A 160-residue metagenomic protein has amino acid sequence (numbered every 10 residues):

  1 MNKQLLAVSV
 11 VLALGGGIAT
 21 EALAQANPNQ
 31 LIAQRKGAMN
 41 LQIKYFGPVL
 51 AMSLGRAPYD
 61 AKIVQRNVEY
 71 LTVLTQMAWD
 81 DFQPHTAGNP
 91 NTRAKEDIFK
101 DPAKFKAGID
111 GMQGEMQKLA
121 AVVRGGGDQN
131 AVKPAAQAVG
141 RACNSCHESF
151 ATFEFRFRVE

Functional and structural regions predicted by a protein language model:
M1-S9: Bacterial N-terminal signal peptides that target proteins for export
S9-G17: Bacterial N-terminal signal peptides
L14, P28-N29: Helix-centric, low-specificity signal for extended rod-like, repetitive segments
I18-A24: Sec/Tat signal peptide C-region and signal peptidase I cleavage site
N29-A61, E69-E160: Sequence context surrounding c-type heme c attachment/ligation sites in exported
